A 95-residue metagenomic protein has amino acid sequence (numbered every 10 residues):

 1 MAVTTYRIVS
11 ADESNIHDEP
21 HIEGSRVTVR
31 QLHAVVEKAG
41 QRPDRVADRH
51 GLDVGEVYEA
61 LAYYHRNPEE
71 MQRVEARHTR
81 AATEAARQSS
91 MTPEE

Functional and structural regions predicted by a protein language model:
Y6-V27: Short, Lys/Arg-enriched anionic-surface-contact patches
R26-G40: Short, amphipathic alpha-helical "recognition" segments used to contact nucleic acids or chromatin
A39, D53, Y64, H78: The DNA-recognition helices of helix-turn-helix-type DNA-binding domains
P43: Helix-turn-helix DNA-binding elements, focusing on the entry/boundary residues of the two helices that contact DNA
A47: The alpha-helix within a helix-turn-helix
H50-E59: Short, basic interhelical loop/turn and adjoining N-cap of the next helix at nucleic-acid- or acidic-partner-contacting
Y63-R73: Short, solvent-exposed alpha-helical "recognition" segments
E75-E95: Intrinsically disordered, low-complexity basic tails/linkers immediately adjacent to helix-turn-helix/homeobox/MYB/SANT
